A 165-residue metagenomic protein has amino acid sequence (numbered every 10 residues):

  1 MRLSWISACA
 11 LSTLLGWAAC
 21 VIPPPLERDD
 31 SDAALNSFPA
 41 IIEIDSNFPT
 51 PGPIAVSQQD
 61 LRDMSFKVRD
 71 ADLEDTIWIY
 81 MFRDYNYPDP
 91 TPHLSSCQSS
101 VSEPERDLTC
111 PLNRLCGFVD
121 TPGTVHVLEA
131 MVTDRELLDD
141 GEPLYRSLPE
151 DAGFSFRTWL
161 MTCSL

Functional and structural regions predicted by a protein language model:
W17-V21: N-terminal Sec signal peptide cleavage junction
D29-G52: Post-signal peptide N-terminal segment of mature Sec-exported envelope proteins
D63-V68, V101-T124, T133-E142: Signal that preferentially marks extracellular ectodomain short beta-strand elements of beta-sandwich modules
S65-E74, M81, Y85: Extracellular acidic, Ser/Thr/Pro-rich low-complexity tracts
E74-T76, P122-V127: Extracellular Ig-like/FN3 beta-sandwich strand-entry sites
Y80-C116: Surface-exposed, flexible coil segments in extracellular/virion-facing regions
L137-L165: Short beta-strand elements
